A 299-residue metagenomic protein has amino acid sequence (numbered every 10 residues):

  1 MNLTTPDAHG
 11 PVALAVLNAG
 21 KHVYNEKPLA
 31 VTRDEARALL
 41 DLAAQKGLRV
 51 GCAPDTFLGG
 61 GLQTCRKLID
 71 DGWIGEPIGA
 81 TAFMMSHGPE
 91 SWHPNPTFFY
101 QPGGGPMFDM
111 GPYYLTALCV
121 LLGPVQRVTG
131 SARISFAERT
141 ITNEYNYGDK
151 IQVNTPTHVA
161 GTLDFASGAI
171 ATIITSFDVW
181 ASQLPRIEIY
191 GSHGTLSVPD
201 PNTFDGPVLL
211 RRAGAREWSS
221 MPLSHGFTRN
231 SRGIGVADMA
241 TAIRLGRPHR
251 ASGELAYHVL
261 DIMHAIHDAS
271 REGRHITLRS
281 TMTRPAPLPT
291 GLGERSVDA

Functional and structural regions predicted by a protein language model:
M1-L42: Beta-loop-alpha module in the N-terminal Rossmann-like domain of NAD(P)-dependent dehydrogenases, especially those
V12, L39, C65, A265-I266: Aromatic/hydrophobic pocket-lining residues that form π-stacking "cages" and hydrophobic walls in ligand
A19-K21, K46-L48, A169-I170: A short helix->loop->beta-strand "cap" motif at the edges of active sites that frequently abuts
Y24-N25, V31, V50-C52, I173 (+1 more regions): Hydrophobic residues in well-ordered beta-strands that form the structural core
A38-T56, G75-A80: Rossmann-fold dehydrogenase core element
T56-Q152, G273: Predominantly a Rossmann-like dinucleotide-binding segment in NAD(P)-dependent oxidoreductases
T116-F204, G233-R247, A265-I266, T281-A299: Contiguous beta-strand/loop segments that form the cofactor/metal-binding neighborhood of enzyme cores
S219-S224, T241-V259: Glycine- and charged-residue-rich phosphate/anionic-cofactor binding loop of Rossmann-like
